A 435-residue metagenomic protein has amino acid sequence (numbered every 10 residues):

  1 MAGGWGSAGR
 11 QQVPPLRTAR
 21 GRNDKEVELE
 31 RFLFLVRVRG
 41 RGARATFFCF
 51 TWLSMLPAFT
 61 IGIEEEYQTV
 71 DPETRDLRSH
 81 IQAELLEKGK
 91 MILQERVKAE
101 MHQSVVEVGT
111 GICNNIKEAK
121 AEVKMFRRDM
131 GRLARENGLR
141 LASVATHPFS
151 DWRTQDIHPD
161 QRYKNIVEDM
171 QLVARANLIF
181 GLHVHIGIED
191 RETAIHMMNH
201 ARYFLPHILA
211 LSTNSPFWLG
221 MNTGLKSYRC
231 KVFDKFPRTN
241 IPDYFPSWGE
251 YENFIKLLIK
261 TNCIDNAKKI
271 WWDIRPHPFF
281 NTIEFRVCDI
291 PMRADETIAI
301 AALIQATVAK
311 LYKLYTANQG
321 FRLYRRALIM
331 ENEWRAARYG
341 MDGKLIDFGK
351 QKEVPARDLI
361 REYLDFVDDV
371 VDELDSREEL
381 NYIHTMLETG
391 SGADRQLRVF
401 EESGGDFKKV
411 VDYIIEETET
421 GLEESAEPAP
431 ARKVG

Functional and structural regions predicted by a protein language model:
M1-Q11, T18-L29, V36-F47: A cross-taxon signal for low-complexity, glycine/charged-rich
M55-N137, I166, F233-G435: C-terminal accessory/tail domains of diverse enzymes
R96-M101, A134-H147, L172-I179: Short, flexible active-site-proximal loops enriched in glycine and acidic residues
G138-Q155, L219-T223: Short, glycine/charge-rich beta-strand/loop segments that flank catalytic centers and engage negatively charged groups
P159-G181: Acidic, His- and aromatic-enriched active-site or binding-groove loops in soluble protein domains that engage sugars
D160-V167, I188-L209, M292-Q305: Helical (often loop-to-helix) elements that flank the catalytic cores of nucleotide-handling enzymes
V184: An acidic/histidine-cluster motif and surrounding catalytic segment that typifies divalent-metal-assisted enzyme active
D190, M198-F245: An exposed, glycine/acidic-rich loop-and-rim segment of catalytic or binding clefts
